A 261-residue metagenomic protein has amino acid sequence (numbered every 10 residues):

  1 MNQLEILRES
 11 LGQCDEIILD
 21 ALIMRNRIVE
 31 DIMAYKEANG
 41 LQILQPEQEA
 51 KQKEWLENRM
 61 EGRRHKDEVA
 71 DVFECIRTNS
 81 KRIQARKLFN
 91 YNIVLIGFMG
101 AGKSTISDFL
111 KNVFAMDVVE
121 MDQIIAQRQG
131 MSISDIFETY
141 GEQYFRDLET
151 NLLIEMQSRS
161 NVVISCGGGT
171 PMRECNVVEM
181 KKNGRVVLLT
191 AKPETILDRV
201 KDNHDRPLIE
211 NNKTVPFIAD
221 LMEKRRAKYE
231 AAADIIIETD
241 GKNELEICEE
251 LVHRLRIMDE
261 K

Functional and structural regions predicted by a protein language model:
M1-N90: Domain-level signature for soluble enzymes in the chorismate/prephenate branch of the shikimate pathway
L95: Hydrophobic anchor at the beta1->P-loop junction of P-loop NTPases
F98: P-loop (Walker A) phosphate-binding loop of NTP-binding proteins
A101: ATP-binding Walker
S104: Walker A/P-loop
F109, V113, A227-K261: NTP-dependent small-molecule kinase module
E120-T170, C175-V178, R206: ATP-dependent small-molecule kinase phosphotransfer cores that center on conserved nucleotide phosphate-binding segments
N183-R226: A glycine- and Lys/Arg-enriched "phosphate-lid" helix/loop adjacent to the NTP-binding pocket of small-molecule kinases
